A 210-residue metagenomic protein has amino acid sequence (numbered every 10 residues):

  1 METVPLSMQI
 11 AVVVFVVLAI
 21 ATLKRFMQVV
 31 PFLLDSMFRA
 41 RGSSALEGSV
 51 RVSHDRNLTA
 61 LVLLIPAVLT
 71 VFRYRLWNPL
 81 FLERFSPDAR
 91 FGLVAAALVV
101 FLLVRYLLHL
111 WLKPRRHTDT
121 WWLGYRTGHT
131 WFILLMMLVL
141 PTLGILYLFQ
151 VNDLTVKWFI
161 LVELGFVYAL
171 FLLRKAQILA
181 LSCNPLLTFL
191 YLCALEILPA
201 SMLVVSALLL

Functional and structural regions predicted by a protein language model:
M1-L58, V68: N-terminal juxtamembrane cytosolic/stromal segments of multi-pass membrane proteins
V4-I20, S86-F101, D153-V162: Alpha-helical transmembrane segments
P31-L34, R75-E83, L112-T120, A180-C183 (+1 more regions): Membrane-interfacial segments
S43-A95: Hydrophobic alpha-helical segments and helix pairs
A45-D55, F81-S86, H117-Y125, D153 (+1 more regions): Membrane-interface helix-boundary motifs at transmembrane edges
R56-Y74, V100, V104, I133-L143 (+2 more regions): Hydrophobic alpha-helical transmembrane segments of multi-pass integral membrane proteins
L80-F149: Alpha-helical transmembrane segments with an aromatic anchor "belt"
L140-L210: Terminal transmembrane helical module of multi-pass membrane proteins
